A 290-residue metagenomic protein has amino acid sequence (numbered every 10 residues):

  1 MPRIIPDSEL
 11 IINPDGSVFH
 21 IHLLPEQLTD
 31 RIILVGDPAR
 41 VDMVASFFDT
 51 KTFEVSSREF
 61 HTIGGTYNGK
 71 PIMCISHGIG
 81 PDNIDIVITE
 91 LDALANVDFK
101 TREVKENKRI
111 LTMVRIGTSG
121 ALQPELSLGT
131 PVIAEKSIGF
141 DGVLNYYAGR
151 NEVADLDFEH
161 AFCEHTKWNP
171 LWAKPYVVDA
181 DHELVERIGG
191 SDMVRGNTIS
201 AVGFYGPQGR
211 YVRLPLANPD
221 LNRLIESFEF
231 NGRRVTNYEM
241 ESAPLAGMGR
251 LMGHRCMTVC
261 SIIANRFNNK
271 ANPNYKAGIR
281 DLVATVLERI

Functional and structural regions predicted by a protein language model:
P2-Y176: Metabolite-binding pocket within alpha/beta catalytic cores that recognizes anionic/polar moieties
H20-P25, V202-Q208, R280-R289: Intrinsically disordered, low-complexity segments enriched in small residues
L34, P38-V41, H77-I84, I88 (+5 more regions): Generic structural signal for well-ordered, non-membrane alpha-helical segments in soluble metabolic enzymes
G120, S137, I199-G206, P244 (+1 more regions): Glycine-rich beta-alpha junction loops
D157-F230: Active-site rim beta-loop-alpha module in soluble metabolic enzymes
N222-G232, Y238, S242-M248: A short, acidic, amphipathic alpha-helical segment used as a generic capping/interface helix at domain edges
A243-N274: Zn-dependent metallopeptidase/amidohydrolase metal-coordination segment
N265-I290: His/Asp/Glu-rich mid-to-C-terminal helical/loop segments that flank catalytic regions of hydrolases
